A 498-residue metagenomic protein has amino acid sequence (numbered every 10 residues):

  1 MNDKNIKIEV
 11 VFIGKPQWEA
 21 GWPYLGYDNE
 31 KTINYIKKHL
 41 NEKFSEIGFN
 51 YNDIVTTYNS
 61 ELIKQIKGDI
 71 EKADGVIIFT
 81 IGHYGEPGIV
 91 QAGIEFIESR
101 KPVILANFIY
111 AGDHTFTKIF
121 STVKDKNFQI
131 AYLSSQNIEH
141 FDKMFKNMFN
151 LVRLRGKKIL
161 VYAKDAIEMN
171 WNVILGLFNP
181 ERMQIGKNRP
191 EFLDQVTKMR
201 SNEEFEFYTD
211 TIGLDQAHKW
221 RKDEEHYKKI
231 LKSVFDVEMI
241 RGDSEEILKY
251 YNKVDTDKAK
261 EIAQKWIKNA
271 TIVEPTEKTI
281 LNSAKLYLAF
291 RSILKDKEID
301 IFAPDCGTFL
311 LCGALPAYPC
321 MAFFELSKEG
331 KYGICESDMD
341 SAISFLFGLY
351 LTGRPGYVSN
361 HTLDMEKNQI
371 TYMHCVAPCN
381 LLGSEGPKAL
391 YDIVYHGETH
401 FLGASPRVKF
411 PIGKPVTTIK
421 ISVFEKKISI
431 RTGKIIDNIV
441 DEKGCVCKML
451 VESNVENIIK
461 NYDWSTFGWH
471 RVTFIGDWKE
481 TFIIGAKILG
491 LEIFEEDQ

Functional and structural regions predicted by a protein language model:
M1-E30, G156-E168, E204-E206, T211-G213: Short beta-strand segments enriched in small/hydrophobic residues
L25-K43: Short catalytic helix/loop segments, enriched in acidic residues and glycine and frequently bearing histidine
Y51-P87, I94-I97, D255-K297: N-terminal small/polar loop signature for handling phosphorylated ligands or for N-terminal nucleophile
Y58-K157, K164-E168, V173-G176, I370-H374: Cofactor- and metal-binding active-site motifs of prokaryotic enzymes that mediate redox/radical or nucleophilic
G82-S99, L311-E325, N454: Short Gly/Thr/Asp-enriched flexible loops that form oxyanion-binding sites at enzyme active sites
K118-R354: Conserved, well-structured core segments that form the ligand-binding/active-site neighborhood of functional domains
E329-D441: C-terminal catalytic subdomain
T399-Q498: Extended hydrophobic packing segments that form well-structured cores
